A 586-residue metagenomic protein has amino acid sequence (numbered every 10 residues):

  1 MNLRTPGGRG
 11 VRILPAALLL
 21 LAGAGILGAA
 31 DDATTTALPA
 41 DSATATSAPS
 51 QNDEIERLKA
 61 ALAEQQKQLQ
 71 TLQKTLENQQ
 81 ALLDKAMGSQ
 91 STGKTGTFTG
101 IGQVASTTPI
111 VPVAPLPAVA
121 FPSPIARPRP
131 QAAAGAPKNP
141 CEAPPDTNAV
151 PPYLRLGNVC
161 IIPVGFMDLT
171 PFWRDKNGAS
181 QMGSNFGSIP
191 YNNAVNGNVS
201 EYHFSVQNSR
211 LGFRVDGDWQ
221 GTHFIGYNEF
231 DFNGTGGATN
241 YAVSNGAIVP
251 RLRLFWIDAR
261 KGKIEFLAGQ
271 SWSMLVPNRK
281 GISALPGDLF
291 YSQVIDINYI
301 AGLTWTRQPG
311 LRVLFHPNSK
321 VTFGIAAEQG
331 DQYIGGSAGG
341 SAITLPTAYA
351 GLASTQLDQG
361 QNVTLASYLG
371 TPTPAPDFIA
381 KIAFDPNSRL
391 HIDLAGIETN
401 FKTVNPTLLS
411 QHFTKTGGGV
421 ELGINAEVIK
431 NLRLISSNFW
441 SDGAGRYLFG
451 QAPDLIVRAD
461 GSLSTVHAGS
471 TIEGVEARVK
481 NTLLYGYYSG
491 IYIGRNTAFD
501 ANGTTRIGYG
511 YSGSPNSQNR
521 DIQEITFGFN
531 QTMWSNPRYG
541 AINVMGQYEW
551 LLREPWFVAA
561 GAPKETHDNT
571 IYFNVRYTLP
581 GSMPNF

Functional and structural regions predicted by a protein language model:
N2-P15: Bacterial N-terminal signal peptides that target proteins for export
L27-S180: N-terminal periplasmic/intermembrane-space "pro-region" immediately following the signal or transit peptide
Q90, T97, S106-P124, Q181-N198 (+7 more regions): Solvent-exposed loop segments that connect transmembrane elements
P128, A143, N148-S188, N193-S341 (+5 more regions): Outer membrane beta-barrel
L156, Y202-N208, N245-L252, G302-T306 (+7 more regions): Transmembrane beta-barrel outer-membrane domains
L169-D175, F230-G236, W272-M274, A327-D331 (+8 more regions): Transmembrane beta-strands of outer-membrane beta-barrel pores
F384-F527: Detector for outer-membrane/organellar transmembrane beta-barrel domains, recognizing the amphipathic beta-strand
T566-F586: Outer-membrane beta-barrel "beta-signal"
